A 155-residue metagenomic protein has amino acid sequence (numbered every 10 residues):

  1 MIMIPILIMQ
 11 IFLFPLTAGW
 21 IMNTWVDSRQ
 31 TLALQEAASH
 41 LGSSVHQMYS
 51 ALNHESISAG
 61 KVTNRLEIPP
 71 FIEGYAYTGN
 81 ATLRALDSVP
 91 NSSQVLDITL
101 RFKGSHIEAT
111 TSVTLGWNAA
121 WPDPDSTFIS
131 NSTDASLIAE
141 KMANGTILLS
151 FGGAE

Functional and structural regions predicted by a protein language model:
M1-A18: N-terminal single-pass transmembrane signal-anchor helix
P15-E155: N-terminal export/assembly leader peptides and their processing motifs that target proteins to secretory
